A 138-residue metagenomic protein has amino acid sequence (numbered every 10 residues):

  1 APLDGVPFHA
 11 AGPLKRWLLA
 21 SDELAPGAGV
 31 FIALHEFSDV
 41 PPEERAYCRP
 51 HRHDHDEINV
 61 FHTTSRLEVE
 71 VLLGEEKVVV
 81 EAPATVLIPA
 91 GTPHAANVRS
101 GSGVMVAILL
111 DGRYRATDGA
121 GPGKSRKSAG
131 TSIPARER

Functional and structural regions predicted by a protein language model:
A1-C48, A135-R138: A short, N-terminal "cap"/entry segment at the start of jelly-roll beta-barrel domains of the cupin/DSBH fold
A1-P2, R99-R138: Double-stranded beta-helix
V30, D54-D56, L67: A generic structural signal for short beta-strands and their flanking turns/coil linkers
F31-E36, I58-F61, L87, V106-L109: Ordered hydrophobic segments in well-structured contexts
E43-N59, L73-E75: A short beta-loop-beta micro-motif enriched in histidine and acidic residues
P50, H62-T63, V98: Non-cytosolic beta-sheet module surface loops
I58-A82, G119-G121: A short beta-strand-loop-beta hairpin characteristic of the jelly-roll/cupin
V80-S100: Conserved metal-binding segment of the jelly-roll/cupin
